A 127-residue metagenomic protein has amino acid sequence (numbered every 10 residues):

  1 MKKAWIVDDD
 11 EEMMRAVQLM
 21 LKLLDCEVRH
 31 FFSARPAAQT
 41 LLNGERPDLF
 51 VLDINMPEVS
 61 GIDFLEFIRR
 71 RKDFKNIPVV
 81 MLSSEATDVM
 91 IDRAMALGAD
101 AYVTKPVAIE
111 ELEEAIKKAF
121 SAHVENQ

Functional and structural regions predicted by a protein language model:
E11-R29: Two-component/phosphorelay signaling modules centered on CheY-like receiver
M14, P57-E58, T87, P106: The feature encodes the CheY-like receiver
H30, E58-V59, A96: Residue-level signal for the "D+5" position in two-component response regulator receiver
H30-L49: Acidic, metal-coordinating helix/loop segments flanking the phosphotransfer/catalytic sites of two-component signaling
D53, S83: Active-site residues of response regulator receiver
V107-I116: C-terminal output helix
